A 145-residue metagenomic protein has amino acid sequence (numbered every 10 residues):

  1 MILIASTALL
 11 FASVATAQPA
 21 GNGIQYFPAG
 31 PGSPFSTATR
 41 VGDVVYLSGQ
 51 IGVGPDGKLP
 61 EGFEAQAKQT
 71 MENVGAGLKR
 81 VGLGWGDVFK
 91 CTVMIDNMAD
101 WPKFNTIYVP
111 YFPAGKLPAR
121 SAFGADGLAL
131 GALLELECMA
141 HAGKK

Functional and structural regions predicted by a protein language model:
I2-E72, A76-F89, M94-K145: N-terminal presequence-like segments and the immediate start of the first folded domain
